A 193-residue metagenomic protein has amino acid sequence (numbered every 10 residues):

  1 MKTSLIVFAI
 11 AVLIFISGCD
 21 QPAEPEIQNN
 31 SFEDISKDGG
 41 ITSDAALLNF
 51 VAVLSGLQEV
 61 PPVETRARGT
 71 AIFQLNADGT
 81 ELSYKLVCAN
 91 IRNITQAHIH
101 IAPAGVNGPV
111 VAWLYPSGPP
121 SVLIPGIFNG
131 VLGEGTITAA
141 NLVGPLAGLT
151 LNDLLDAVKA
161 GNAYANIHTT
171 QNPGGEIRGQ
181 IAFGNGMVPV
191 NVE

Functional and structural regions predicted by a protein language model:
K2-A9: Sec-dependent signal peptide recognition, specifically the positively charged N-region followed immediately by
F15-G18: C-terminal motif of bacterial Sec signal peptides marking the signal peptidase cleavage site
D20-A97, I101-E193: Metal-centered catalytic cores of metalloenzymes
